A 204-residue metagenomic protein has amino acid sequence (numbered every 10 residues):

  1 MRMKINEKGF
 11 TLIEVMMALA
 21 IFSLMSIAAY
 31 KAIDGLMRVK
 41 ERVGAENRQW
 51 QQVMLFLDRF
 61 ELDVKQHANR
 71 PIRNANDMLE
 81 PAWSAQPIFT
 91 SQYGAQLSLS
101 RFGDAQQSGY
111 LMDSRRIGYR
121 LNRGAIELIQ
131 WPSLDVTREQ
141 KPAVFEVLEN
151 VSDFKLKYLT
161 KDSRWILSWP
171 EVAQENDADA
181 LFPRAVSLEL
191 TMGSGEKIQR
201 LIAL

Functional and structural regions predicted by a protein language model:
M1-I33: N-terminal single-pass transmembrane signal-anchor helix
N6, N74, S91, T160 (+1 more regions): Acidic surface patches and DE-rich sequence motifs
L24, E196-K197: N-terminal secretory/membrane-targeting helices
A29-L134: Extracytoplasmic beta-strand-rich oligomerization domains located immediately C-terminal to a leader/signal peptide
G94, S100-L181: Intrinsically disordered, low-complexity regions enriched in Pro/Ser/Thr/Gly and acidic residues
P183-A185: Extracellular Ig-like/FN3 beta-sandwich strand-entry sites
S187-G193: Short, exposed beta-strand-loop hairpins at the edges of beta-sheets in extracellular/periplasmic proteins
I198-A203: Edge beta-strands of extracellular beta-sandwich domains
